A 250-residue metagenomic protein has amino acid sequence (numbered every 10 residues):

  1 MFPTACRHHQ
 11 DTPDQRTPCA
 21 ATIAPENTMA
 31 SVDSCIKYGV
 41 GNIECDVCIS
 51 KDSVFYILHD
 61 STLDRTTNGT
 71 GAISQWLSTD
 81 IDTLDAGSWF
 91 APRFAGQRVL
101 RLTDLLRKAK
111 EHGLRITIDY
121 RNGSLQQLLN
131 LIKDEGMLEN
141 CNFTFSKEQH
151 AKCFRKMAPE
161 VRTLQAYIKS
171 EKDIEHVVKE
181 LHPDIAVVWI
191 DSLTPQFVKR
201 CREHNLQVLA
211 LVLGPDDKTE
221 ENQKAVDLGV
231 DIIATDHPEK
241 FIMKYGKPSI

Functional and structural regions predicted by a protein language model:
M1-I250: Phosphate-group recognition and catalysis centered on beta-loop-alpha active-site segments
